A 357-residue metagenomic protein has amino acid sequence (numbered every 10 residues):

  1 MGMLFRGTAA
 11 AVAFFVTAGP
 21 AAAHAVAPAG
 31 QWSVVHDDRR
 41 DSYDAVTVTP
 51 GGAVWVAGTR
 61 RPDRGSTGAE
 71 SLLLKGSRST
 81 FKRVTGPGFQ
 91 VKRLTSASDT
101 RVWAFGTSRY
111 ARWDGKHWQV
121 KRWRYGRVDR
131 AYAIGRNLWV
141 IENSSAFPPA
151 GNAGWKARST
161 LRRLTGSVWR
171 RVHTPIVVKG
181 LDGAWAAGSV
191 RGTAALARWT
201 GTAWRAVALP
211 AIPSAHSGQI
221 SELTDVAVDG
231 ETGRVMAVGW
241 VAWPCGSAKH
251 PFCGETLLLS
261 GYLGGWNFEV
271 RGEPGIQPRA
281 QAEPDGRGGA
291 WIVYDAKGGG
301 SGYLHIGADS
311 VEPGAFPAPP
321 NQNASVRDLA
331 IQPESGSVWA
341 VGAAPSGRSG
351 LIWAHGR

Functional and structural regions predicted by a protein language model:
M1-V26: Secretory targeting and sorting signals
H24-R357: Residue-level hotspots at or immediately adjacent to binding/recognition sites across diverse folds
